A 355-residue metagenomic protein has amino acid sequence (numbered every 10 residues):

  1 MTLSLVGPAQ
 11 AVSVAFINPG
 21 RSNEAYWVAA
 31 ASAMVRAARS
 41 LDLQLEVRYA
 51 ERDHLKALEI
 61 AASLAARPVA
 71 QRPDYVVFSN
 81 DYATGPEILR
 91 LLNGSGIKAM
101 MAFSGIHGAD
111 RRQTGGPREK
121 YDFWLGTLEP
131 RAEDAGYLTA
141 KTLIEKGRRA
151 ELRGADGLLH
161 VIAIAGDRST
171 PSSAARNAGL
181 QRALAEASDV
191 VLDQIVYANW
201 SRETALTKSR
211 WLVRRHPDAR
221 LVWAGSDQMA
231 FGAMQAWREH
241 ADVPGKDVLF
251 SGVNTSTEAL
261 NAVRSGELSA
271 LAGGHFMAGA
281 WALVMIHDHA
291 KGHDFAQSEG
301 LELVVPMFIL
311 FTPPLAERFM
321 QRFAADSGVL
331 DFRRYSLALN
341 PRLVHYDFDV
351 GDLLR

Functional and structural regions predicted by a protein language model:
S13-A33, A37, L41, E46-A61 (+2 more regions): Extracytoplasmic "Venus flytrap"
A25-L41, A135-T142, P171-V190, G232 (+1 more regions): Short, solvent-exposed amphipathic alpha-helices that sit in or adjacent to ligand/effector-binding or catalytic
R39-H54, H160-A163, L184-N199, K246: Short beta-strand elements in bilobed, periplasmic/extracellular small-molecule ligand-binding domains
E46-P73, A175-A178, Q194-R215: Structural motif
A57, G126-G157, A205, T255 (+2 more regions): Hydrophobic alpha-helical segments within soluble ligand-binding/sensing domains
V76-I97, L180, V196-L260: Hydrophobic alpha-helical
R90-D134, A259: Flexible loop/hinge segments that line or gate small-molecule binding clefts
L158-H160, I164, R168, W281-R355: Hinge/cleft segment of the Venus flytrap/periplasmic-binding protein
